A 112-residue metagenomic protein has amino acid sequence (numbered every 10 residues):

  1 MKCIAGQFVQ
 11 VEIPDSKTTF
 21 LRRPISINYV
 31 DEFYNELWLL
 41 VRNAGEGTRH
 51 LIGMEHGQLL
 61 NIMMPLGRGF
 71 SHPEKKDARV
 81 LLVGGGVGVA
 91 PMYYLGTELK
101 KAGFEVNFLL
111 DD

Functional and structural regions predicted by a protein language model:
M1-Q58: Ferredoxin-reductase
E46-D112: FNR/FR-type flavoprotein reductase catalytic core
